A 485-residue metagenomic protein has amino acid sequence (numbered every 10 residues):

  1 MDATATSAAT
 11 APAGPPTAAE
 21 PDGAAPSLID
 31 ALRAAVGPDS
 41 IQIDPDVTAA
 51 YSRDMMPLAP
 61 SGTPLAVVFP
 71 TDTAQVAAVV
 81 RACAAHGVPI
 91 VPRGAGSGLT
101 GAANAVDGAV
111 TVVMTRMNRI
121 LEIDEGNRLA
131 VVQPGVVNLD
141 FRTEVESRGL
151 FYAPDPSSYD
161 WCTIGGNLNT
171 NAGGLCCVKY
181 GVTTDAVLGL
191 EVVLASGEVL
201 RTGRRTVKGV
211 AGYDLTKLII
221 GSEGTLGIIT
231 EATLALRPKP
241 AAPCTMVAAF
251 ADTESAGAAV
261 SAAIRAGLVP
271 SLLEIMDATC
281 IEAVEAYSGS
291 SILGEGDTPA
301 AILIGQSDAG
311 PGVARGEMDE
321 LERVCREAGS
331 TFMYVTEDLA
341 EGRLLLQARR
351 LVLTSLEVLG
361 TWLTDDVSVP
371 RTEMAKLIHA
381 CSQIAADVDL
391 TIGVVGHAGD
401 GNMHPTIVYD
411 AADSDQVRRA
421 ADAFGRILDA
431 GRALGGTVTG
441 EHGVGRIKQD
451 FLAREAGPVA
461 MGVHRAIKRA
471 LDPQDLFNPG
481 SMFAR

Functional and structural regions predicted by a protein language model:
M1-R485: Noncatalytic alpha-helical scaffold of FAD-dependent oxidoreductases
